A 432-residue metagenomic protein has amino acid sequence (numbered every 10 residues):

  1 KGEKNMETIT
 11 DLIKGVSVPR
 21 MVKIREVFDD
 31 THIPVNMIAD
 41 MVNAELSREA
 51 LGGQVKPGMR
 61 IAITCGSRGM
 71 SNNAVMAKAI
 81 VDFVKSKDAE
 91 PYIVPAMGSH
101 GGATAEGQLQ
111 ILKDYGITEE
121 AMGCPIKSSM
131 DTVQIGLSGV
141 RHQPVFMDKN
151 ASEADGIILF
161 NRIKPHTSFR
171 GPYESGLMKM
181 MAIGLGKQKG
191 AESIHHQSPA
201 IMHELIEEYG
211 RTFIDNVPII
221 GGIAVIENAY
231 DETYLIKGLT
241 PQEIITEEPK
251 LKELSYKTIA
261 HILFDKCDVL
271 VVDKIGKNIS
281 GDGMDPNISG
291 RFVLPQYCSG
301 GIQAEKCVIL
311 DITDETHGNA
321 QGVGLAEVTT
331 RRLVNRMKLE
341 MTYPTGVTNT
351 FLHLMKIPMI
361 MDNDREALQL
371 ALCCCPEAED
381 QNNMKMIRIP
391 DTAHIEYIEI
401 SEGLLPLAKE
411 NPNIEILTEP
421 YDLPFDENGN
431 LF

Functional and structural regions predicted by a protein language model:
N5-D40: N-terminal amphipathic/basic leader segments beginning at the initiator methionine
T8, P286-F432: C-terminal non-catalytic interaction/assembly regions of soluble proteins
E45-A62, K85-S86, L263: Glycine-rich phosphate/diphosphate-binding loops that line cofactor/substrate pockets in enzymes
R60-G69, Y92-S99, I387: Short glycine-rich or small-residue beta-strand-to-loop segments that form or flank ligand, phosphate, metal/Fe-S
S71-E90: Histidine-anchored nucleotide/phosphate-binding helix
G107-P172: An acidic, phosphate/nucleotide-engaging active-site surface
R141, N150, F160-E232, K237-L239 (+1 more regions): Conserved phosphate- and dinucleotide-binding cores of soluble alpha/beta proteins, encompassing both enzyme active
E232-N287: A conserved active-site cap/scaffold subdomain adjacent to cofactor or substrate pockets
